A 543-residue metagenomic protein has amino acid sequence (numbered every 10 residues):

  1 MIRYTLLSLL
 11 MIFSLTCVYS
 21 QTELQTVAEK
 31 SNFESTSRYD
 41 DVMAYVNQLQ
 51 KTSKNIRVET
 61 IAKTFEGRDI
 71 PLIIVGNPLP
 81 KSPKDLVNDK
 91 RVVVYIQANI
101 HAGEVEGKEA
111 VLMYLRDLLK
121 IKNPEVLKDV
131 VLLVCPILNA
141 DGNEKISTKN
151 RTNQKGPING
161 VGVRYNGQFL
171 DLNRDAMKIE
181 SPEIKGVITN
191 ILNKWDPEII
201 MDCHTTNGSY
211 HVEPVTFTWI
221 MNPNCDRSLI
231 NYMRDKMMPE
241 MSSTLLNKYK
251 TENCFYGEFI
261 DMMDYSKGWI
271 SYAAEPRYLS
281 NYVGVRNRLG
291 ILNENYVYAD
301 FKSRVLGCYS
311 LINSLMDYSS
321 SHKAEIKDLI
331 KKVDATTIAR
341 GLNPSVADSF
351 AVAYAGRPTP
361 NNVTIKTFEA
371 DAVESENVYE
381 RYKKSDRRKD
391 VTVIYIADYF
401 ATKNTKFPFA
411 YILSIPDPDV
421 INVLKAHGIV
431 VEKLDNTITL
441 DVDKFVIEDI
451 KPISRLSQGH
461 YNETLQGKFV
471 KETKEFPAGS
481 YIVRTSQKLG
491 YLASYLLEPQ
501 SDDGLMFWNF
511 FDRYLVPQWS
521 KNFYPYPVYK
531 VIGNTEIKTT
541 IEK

Functional and structural regions predicted by a protein language model:
M1-Q25: Bacterial Sec-dependent N-terminal signal peptides
Q21-E34, I96-A98, G167-D171, F400-K406: Acidic/histidine-rich, surface-exposed loop or edge segments in extracytoplasmic proteins
E29-T36, A98-E104, N173-M177, R227-N231 (+2 more regions): Second-shell loop/turn segments in exported
D40-V94: Soluble metallo-hydrolase cores and metallopeptidase-like ectodomains found primarily in the secretory/periplasmic
V87-Q97, V105-M238, S242-N247, T251-A274: Active-site/substrate-binding loop(s) of hydrolase catalytic cores
F259-V442: Hard-cation-handling environments
A410-L413, I421-A426, E432-L434, D449-K543: Catalytic centers of hydrolytic enzymes
